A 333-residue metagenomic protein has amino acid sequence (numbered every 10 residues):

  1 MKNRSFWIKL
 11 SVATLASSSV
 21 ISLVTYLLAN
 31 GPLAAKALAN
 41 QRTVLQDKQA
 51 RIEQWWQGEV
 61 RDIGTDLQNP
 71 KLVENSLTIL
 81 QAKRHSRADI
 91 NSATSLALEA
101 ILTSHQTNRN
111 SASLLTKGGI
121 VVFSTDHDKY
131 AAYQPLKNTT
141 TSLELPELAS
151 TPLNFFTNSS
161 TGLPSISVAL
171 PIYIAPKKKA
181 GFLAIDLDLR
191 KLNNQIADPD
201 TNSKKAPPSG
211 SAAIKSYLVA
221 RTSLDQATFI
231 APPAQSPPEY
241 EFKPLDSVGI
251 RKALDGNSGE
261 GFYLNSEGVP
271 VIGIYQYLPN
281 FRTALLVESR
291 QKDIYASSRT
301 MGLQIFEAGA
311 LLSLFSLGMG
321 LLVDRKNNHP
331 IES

Functional and structural regions predicted by a protein language model:
K2-A16, L303-G309, V323-D324: Alpha-helical transmembrane segments and their helix-membrane boundary motifs
F6-L10, T14-A88, T103-N110, P164-V168: Juxtamembrane extracytoplasmic/periplasmic/luminal helical "stalk" adjacent to the first N-terminal
I63, S124, G181-F182, A284: Short glycine-/small-residue motifs
E74-S76, G119-D126, D225-P233, I274-Y275: Amphipathic coiled-coil signal-relay and dimerization helices
H85-E99, S124-T157, D198, N202 (+1 more regions): Extracytoplasmic/periplasmic sensor domains and loops in membrane signaling proteins
R87-N108, H127-K129, K137-T140, I166 (+1 more regions): Solvent-exposed, extracytoplasmic
I172-G181, R221-S223, A234-Q304: Extracellular/periplasmic juxtamembrane segments that couple receptor/chemosensory ectodomains to their
A284-L286, Q291-E332: Cytoplasm-proximal transmembrane signaling helix
